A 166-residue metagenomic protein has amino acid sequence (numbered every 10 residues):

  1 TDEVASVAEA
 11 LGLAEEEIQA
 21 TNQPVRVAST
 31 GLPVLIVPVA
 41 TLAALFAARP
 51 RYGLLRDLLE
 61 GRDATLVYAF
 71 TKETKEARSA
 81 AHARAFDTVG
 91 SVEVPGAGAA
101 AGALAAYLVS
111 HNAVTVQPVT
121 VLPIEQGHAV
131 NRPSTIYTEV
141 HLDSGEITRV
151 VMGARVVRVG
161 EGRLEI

Functional and structural regions predicted by a protein language model:
T1-I166: Active-site proximal loop and beta-alpha junction motif in alpha/beta enzyme cores
